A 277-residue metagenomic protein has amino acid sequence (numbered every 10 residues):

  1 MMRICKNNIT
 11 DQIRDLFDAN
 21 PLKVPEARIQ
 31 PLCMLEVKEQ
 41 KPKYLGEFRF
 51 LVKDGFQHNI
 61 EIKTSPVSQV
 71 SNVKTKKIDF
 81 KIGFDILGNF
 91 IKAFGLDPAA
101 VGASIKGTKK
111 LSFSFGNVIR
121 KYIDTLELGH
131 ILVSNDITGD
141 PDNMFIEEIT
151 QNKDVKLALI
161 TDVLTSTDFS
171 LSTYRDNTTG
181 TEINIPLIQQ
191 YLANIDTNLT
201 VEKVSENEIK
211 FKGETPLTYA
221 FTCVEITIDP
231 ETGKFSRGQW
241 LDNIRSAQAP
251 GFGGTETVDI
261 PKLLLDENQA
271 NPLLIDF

Functional and structural regions predicted by a protein language model:
C5, D11-Q12, N20-P25, C33-Q40 (+3 more regions): Membrane pore-forming effector domains from diverse proteins
Q69-V70, L87-I91: Catalytic micro-motifs at enzyme active sites that drive phosphoryl/nucleotidyl and oxygen chemistry
I78-I82, A99, T179-T181: Hydrophobic, lipid-facing positions within transmembrane beta-strands of outer-membrane proteins
F90-L96, I188-Y191: Short loop/turn motifs that connect adjacent beta-strands in outer-membrane beta-barrel proteins
T181-I195, T200: Short beta-strand elements
L265-Q269: Compositionally biased, non-globular sequence tracts
P272-F277: Short acidic DE-rich linear segments
